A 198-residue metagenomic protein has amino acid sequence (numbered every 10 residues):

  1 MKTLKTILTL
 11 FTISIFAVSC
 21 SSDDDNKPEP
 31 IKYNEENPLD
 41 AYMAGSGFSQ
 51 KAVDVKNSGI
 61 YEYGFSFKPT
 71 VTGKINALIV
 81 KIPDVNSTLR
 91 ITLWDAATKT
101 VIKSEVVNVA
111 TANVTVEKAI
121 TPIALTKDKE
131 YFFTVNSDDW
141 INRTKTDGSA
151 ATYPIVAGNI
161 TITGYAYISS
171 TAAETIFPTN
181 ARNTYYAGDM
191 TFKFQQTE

Functional and structural regions predicted by a protein language model:
M1-L8: Bacterial N-terminal signal peptides that target proteins for export
K5, Q50-D54, S58-Y63, K103-A110 (+2 more regions): Sparse, context-dependent recognition of short Cys/His-centered cofactor- or disulfide-binding micro-motifs
L10-I13: Short, linear, compositionally biased motifs with a strong N-terminal bias
F16-S19: C-terminal motif of bacterial Sec signal peptides marking the signal peptidase cleavage site
S21-L93, W140-E198: Beta-sheet-rich sandwich/jelly-roll-like modules and their strand-loop junctions
S87-I162: Aromatic- and Gly/Pro-enriched, solvent-exposed loop/edge beta-strand patches characteristic of beta-rich domains
